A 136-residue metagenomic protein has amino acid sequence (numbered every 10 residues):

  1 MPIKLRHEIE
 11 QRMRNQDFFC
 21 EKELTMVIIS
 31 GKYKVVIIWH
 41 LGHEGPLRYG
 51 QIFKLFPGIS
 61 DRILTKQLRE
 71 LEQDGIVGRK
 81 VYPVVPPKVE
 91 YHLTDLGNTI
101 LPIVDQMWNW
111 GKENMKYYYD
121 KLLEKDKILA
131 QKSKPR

Functional and structural regions predicted by a protein language model:
P2-I9, F19, D95-R136: Amphipathic alpha-helical dimerization/coiled-coil segments that flank or bridge DNA-binding/regulatory modules
Q11-R14: Short, flexible loop segments at the rims of nucleotide/cofactor-binding pockets, characterized by
Q16-I63, E90: N-terminal helix-turn-helix DNA-binding core of bacterial DNA-binding proteins
V27, W39, E72, D105-W108: A cross-family signal for key residues in well-ordered alpha-helices that form functional helical elements
L64, L68-L71: Basic amphipathic alpha-helical segments that dock to polyanions
E72-H92: Beta-hairpin "wing" of winged helix-turn-helix
